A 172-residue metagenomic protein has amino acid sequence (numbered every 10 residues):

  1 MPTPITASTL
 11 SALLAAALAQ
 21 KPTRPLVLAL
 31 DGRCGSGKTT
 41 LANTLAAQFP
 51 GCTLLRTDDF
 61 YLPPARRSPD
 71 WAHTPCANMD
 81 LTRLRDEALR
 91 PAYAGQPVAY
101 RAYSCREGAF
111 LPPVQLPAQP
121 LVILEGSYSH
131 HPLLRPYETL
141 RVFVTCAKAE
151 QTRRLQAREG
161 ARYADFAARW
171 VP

Functional and structural regions predicted by a protein language model:
M1-L28: Extreme N-terminal, non-catalytic leader segments that precede Walker-type/kinase nucleotide-binding cores
R33: P-loop (Walker A) phosphate-binding loop of NTP-binding proteins
K38: Conserved lysine of the Walker
L41: Hydrophobic positions on the alpha1 helix immediately C-terminal to the Walker A/P-loop
T44: Active-site signature of alpha/beta-hydrolase-fold catalytic machinery across serine- and Asp/Cys-nucleophile hydrolases
G51-A65: Short beta-strand-centered segment that lines the nucleotide-binding/catalytic pocket of NTP-utilizing
A65-F110, L121: Conserved nucleotide-sensing/catalytic segment adjacent to the nucleotide-binding pocket in NTP-handling enzymes
G108-R158: ATP-dependent NMP and nucleoside kinases share a basic, alpha-helical "lid"
